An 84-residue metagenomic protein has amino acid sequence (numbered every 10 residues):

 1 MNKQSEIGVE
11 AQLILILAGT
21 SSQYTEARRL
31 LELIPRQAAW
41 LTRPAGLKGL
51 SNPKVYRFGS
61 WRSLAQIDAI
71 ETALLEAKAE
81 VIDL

Functional and structural regions predicted by a protein language model:
M1-L84: Short, flexible loop motifs at catalytic/binding sites
